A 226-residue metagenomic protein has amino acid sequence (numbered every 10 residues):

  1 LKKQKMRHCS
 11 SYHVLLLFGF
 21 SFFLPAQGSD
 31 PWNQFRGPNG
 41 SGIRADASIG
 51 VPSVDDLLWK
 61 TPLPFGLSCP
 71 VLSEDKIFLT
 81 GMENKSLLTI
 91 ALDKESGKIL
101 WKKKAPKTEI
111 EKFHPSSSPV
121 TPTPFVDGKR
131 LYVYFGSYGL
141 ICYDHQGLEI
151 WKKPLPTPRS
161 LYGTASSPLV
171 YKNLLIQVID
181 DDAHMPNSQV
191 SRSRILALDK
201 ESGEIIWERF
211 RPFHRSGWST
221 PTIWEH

Functional and structural regions predicted by a protein language model:
K2-L15: Bacterial N-terminal signal peptides that target proteins for export
H8-S10, F20, G28, E201: Intrinsically disordered, low-complexity segments enriched in Ser/Pro/Gly/Ala and basic residues
H13-F23: Bacterial N-terminal signal peptides
A26-H226: Noncatalytic, solvent-exposed loop/strand surfaces of beta-propeller-type extracellular/periplasmic domains
